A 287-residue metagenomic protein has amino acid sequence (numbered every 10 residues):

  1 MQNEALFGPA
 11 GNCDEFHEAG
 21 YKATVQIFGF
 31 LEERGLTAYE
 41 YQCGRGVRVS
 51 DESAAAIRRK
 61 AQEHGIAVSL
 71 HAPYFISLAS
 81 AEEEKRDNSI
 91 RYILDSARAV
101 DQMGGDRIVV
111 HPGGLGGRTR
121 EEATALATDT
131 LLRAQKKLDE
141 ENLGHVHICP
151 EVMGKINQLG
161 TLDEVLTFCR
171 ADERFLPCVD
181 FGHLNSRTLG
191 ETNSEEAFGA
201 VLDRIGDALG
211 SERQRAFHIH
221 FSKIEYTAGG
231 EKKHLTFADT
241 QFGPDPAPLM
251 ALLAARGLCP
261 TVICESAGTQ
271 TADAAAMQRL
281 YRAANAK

Functional and structural regions predicted by a protein language model:
M1-D95, K287: N-terminal pre-domain/capping segments
M1-Q2, I27-G35, R48-S69, D95-G104 (+4 more regions): Acidic (Asp/Glu)-rich catalytic clusters
A5-G11, Y39-Y41, V68-A72, I108-V110 (+4 more regions): Hydrophobic faces of well-ordered beta-strands that scaffold small-molecule active sites in alpha/beta enzyme cores
A10-D14, Q42-G46, P73-S77, G113-L115 (+4 more regions): Active-site beta-loop-alpha junctions enriched in small/polar residues
E18-F28, S50-R58, R120-D139, K155-E173 (+2 more regions): Distinct, well-ordered alpha-helical segments
Q62-E63, A79-V179: Active-site acidic/histidine proton-transfer and metal-coordination neighborhood in alpha/beta enzyme cores
A134-E231: Acidic/histidine-rich catalytic cores of soluble enzymes
T271-K287: C-terminal helical cap(s) of enzyme catalytic domains, especially alpha/beta-barrels
